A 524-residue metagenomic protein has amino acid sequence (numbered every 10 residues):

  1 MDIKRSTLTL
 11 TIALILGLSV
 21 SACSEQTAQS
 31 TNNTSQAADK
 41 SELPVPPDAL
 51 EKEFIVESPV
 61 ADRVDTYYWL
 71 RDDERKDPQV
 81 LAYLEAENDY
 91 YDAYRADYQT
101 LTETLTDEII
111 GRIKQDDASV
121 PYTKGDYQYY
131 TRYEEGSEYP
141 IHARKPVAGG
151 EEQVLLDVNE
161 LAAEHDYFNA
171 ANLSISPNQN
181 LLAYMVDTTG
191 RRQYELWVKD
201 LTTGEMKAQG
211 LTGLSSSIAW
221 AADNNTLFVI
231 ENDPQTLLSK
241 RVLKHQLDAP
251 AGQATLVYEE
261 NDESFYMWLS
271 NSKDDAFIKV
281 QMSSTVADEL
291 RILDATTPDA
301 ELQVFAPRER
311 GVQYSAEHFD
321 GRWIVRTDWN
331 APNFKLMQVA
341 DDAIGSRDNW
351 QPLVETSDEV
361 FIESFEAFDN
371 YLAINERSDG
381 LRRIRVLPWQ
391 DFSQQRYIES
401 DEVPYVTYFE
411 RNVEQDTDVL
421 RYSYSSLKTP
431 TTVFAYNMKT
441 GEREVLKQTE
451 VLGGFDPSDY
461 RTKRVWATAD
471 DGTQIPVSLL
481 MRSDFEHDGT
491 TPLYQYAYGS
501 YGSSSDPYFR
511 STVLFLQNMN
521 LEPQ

Functional and structural regions predicted by a protein language model:
M1-L10: Bacterial N-terminal signal peptides that target proteins for export
S19-A22: C-terminal motif of bacterial Sec signal peptides marking the signal peptidase cleavage site
S24-Q26: Bacterial signal peptide processing site
S35, S119-Y122, D275, A306 (+2 more regions): Serine-hydrolase catalytic core recognition
S41-P47, P59-D62, W69-P78, D92-D116 (+10 more regions): Multi-bladed beta-propeller domains
K114-T131, E164-M185, T212-I230, D262-Q281 (+5 more regions): Conserved beta-propeller blade repeats
Y133-P140, A163-Y167, V186-E195, G210-S215 (+7 more regions): A flexible loop/linker signature enriched in serine peptidases of the S9 family
A143-R144, V198, K244, I292 (+6 more regions): Conserved blade-register residue in beta-propeller folds
